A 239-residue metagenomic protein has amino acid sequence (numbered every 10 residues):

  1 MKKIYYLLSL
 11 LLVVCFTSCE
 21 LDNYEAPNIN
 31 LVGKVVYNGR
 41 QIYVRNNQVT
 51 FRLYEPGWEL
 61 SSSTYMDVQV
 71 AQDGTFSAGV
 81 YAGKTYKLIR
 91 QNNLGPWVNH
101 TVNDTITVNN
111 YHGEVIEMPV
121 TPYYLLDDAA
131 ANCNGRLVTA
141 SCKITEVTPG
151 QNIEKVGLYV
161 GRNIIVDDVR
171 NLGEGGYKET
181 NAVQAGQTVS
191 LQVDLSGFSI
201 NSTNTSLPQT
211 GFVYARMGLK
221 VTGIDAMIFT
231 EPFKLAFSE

Functional and structural regions predicted by a protein language model:
M1-Q41: Bacterial Sec-dependent N-terminal signal peptides
V32-V36, T139-V147: Short edge beta-strand/loop segments characteristic of extracellular beta-sandwich folds
R40-S61, Q151-K155: Short, ordered, surface-exposed loop/turn motifs in non-cytosolic proteins
G57-T75: Short, acidic Ser/Thr/Gly-rich low-complexity loop/linker segments typical of extracellular and cell-surface proteins
Q72-K87, N92-N93: Short Pro-Gly-centered beta-turn/loop motif in secreted/extracellular proteins
G74-A78, D104, E114-I116, Q187-V193: Short strand-edge motifs at loop-to-beta-strand transitions and within beta-strands of extracellular beta-rich domains
N93-P119: Structured interaction patches on ligand/partner-binding surfaces of diverse proteins
L195-M227, E239: Beta-strand-rich modules
